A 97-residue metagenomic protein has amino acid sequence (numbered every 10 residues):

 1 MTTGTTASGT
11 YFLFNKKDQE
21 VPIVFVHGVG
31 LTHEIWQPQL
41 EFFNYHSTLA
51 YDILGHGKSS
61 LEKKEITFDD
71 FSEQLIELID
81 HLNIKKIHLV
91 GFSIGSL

Functional and structural regions predicted by a protein language model:
M1-I23, N44-S47, D80, I84-K86: Alpha/beta-hydrolase fold catalytic core
F14-S60: Conserved HGGG/HGGXW glycine-rich cap/lid loop of the alpha/beta-hydrolase fold
I35-P38, D70-E77, L97: Alpha-helical elements of Rossmann-like donor-binding domains used by nucleotide-donor carbohydrate transfer enzymes
L49-V90: Active-site loop/oxyanion-hole signature of alpha/beta-hydrolase fold enzymes
G91-G95: Gly/Ala-rich beta-loop-alpha elbow adjacent to hydrolase catalytic centers
